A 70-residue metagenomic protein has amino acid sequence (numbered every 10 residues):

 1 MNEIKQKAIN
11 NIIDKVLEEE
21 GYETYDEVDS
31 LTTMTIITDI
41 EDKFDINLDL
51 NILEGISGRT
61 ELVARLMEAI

Functional and structural regions predicted by a protein language model:
M1-I37, D42-K43, N47-I70: Phosphopantetheine-dependent thiolation modules in NRPS/PKS and related acyl-activating systems
